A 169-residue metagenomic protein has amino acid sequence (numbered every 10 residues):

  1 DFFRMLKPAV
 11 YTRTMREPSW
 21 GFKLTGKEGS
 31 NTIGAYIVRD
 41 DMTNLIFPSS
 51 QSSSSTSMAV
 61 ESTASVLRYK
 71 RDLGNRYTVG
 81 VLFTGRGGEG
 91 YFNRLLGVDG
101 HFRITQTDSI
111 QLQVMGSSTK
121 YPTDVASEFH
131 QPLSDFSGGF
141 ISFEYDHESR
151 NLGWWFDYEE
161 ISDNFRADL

Functional and structural regions predicted by a protein language model:
D1, Q111-L152, F156-L169: Outer-membrane beta-barrel translocator/channel fold
D1-K23, G34-T63, F165-L169: Surface-exposed coil loops of outer-membrane beta-barrel proteins
P8-T12, K23, S53-S57, R86-G88 (+3 more regions): Outer-membrane beta-barrel proteins
R16-W20, K27, V60-S65, F92-L96 (+1 more regions): Residues that define the transmembrane beta-barrel architecture of outer-membrane proteins
F22-G26, L67-R71, V98-F102, F143-H147: Residues on the lipid-exposed face of transmembrane beta-strands in outer-membrane beta-barrel proteins
K27, V38-D41, T84-R86, M115-T119 (+1 more regions): Outer-membrane beta-barrel pore domains and translocons
S30-A35, M42, N75-G80, Q106-L112 (+1 more regions): Repeated loop/turn-to-beta-strand initiation elements of outer-membrane beta-barrel proteins
L45-S52, G90-L96, Y121-F129, R166-L169: Outer-membrane beta-barrel translocator domains and adjoining extracellular loop/strand segments of Gram-negative
